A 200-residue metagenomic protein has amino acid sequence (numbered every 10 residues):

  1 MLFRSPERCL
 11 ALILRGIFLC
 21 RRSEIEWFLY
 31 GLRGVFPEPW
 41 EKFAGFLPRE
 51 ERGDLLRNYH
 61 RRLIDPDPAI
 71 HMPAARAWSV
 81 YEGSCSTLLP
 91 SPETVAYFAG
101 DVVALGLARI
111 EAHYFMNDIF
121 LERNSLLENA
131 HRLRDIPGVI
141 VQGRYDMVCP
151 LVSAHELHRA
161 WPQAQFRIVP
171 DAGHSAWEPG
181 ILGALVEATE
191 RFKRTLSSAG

Functional and structural regions predicted by a protein language model:
E7-Y59: A catalytic-pocket lid/entrance helix-loop region that shapes and gates access to the active site across common
G53, R57-F98: Accessory cap/linker subdomain of secreted extracellular hydrolases
H113-A130: Active-site nucleophile elbow and catalytic-triad environment of alpha/beta-hydrolase enzymes
E122, M147-S153: Conserved alpha/beta-hydrolase "acid-adjacent" motif
L133-R134, I140-Q142: Short beta-strand/loop motif that positions the catalytic acidic residue of the alpha/beta-hydrolase fold
L151-A164: Active-site-adjacent alpha-helix of alpha/beta-hydrolase-fold enzymes
A164-G200: Catalytic active-site module of serine/aspartate enzymes centered on a nucleophile-bearing elbow/loop
